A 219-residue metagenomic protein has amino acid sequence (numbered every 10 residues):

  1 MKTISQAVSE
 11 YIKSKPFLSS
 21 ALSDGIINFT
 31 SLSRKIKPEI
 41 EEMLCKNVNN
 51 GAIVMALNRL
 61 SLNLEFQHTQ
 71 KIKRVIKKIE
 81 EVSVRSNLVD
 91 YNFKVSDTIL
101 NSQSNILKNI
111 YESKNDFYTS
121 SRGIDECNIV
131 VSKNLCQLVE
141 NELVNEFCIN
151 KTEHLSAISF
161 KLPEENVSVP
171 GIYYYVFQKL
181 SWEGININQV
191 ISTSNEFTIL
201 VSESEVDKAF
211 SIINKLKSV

Functional and structural regions predicted by a protein language model:
K2-T3, A7-Y11, P16-S19, S23-T30 (+1 more regions): A conserved regulatory-domain signal marking ACT and ACT-like small-molecule sensing domains and adjacent regulatory
S31-E42: DNA-recognition alpha helix
